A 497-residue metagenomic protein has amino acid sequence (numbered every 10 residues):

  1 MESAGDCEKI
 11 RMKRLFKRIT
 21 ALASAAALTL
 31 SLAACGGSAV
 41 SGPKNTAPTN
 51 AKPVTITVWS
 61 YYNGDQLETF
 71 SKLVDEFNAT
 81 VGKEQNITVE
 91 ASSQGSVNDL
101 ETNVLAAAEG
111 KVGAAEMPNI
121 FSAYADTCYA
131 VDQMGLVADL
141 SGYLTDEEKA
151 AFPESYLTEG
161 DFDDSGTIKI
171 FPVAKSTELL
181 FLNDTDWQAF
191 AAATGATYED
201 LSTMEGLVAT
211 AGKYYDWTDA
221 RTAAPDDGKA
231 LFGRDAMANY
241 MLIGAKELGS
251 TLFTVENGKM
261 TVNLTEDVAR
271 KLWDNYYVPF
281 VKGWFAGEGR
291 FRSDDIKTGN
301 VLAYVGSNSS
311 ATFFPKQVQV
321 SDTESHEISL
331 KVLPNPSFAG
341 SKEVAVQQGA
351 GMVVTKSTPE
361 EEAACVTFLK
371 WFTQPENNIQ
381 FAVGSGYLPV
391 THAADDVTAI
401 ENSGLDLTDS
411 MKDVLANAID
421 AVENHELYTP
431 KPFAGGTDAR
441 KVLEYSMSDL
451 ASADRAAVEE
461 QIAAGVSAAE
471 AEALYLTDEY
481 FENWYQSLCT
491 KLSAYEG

Functional and structural regions predicted by a protein language model:
M1-I56, Y475, E479-G497: Short, low-complexity disordered leader/linker segments with a strong preference for bacterial N-terminal type II
G82-S155, F190, L302-A303, S321-E324: Extracytoplasmic "Venus flytrap"/periplasmic binding protein-like
E109, V281-K282, S321-H392: Extracytoplasmic/periplasmic substrate-recognition and gating elements
A123-L179, A224, G244-A245, E327-P336: Hinge/lid segment of periplasmic solute-binding proteins
S141-E154, A196-D200, P225, A230-F232 (+3 more regions): Short, solvent-exposed loop/beta-turn-alpha elements that line the ligand-binding surface or hinge of extracytoplasmic
D163-E178, E205-T261: Extracytoplasmic/periplasmic solute-binding protein
V208-Y215, V255-G289, K331, N335: Glycine-centered hinge/linker elements that transmit conformational signals in sensory and ligand-binding systems
I419-G497: Conserved C-terminal helix/tail region of periplasmic/extracytoplasmic solute-binding proteins
